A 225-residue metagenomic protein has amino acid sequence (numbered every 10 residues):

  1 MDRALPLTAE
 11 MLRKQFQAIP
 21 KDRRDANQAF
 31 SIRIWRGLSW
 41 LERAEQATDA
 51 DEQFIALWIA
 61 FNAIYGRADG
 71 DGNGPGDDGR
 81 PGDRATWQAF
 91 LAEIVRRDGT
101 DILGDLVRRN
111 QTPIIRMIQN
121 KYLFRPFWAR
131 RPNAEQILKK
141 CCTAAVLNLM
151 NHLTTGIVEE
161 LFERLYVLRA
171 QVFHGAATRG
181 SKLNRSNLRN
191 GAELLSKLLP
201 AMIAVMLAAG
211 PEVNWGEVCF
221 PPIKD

Functional and structural regions predicted by a protein language model:
M1-I114, D225: Extended intrinsically disordered or low-complexity regions, especially N/C-terminal cytosolic tails and loops, rather
E10-I19, R24, P126-D225: Polyanionic, low-complexity intrinsically disordered segments
P81-E159: Flexible secondary-structure boundary motifs
